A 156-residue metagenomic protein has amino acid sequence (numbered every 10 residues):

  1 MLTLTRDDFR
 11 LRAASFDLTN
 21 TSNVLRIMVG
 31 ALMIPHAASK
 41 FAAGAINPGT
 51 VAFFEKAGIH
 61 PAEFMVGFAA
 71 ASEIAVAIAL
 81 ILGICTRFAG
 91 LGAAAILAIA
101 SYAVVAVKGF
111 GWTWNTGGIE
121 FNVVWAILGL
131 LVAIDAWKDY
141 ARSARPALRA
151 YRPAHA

Functional and structural regions predicted by a protein language model:
M1-A42, E63-A71, A75, L82-A156: Extended, low-polarity transmembrane helix blocks
A42-P61: Membrane-interface interhelical connector segments
